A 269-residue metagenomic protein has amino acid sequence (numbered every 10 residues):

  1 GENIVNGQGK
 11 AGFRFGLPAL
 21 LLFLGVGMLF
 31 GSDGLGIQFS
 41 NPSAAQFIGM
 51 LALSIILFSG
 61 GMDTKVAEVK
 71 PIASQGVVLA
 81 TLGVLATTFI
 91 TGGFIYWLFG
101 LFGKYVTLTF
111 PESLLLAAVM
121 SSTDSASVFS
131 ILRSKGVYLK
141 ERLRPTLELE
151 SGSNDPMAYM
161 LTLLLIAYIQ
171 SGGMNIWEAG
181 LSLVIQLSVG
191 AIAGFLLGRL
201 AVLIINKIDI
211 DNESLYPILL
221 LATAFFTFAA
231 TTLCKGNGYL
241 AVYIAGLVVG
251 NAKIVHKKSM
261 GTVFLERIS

Functional and structural regions predicted by a protein language model:
G1-S269: Transmembrane helical cores of multi-pass secondary ion antiporters/exchangers
